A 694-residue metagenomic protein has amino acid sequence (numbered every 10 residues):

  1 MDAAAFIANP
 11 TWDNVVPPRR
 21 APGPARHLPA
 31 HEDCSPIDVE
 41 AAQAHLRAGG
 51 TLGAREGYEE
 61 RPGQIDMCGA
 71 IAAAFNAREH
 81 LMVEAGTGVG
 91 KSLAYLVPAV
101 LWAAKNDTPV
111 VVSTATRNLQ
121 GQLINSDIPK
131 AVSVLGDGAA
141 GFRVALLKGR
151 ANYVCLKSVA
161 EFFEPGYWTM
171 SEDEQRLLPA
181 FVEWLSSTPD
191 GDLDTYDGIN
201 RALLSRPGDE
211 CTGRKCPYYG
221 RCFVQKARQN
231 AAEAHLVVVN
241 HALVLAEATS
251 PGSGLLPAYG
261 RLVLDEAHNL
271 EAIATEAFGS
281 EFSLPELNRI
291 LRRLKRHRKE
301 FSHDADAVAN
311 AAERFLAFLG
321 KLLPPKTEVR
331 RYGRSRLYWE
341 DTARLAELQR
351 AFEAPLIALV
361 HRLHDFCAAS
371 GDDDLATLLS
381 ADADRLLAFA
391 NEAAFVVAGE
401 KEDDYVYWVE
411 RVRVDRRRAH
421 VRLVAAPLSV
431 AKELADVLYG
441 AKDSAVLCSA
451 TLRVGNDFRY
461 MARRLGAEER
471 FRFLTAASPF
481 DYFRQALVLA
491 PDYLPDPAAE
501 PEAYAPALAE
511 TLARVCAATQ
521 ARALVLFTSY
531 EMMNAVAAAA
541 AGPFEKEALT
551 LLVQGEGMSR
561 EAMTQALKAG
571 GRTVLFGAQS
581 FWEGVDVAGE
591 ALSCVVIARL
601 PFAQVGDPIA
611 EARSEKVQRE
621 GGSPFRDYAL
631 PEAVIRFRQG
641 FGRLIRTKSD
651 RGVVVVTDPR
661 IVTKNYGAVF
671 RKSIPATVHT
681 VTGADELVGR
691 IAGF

Functional and structural regions predicted by a protein language model:
A5-A54, D107-H235, R292, R296-K299 (+6 more regions): A substrate-engagement module of RecA-like helicase motors
E32-V83: Conserved pre-motif I regulatory segment
A77-P98: Walker A/P-loop
Y95, L101, N118-G121, N125-P129 (+5 more regions): Signature of the SF2 helicase/ATPase Hel1-core->accessory helical subdomain module
L204-H235, A246-G254, D365-L494, Y504-P506 (+3 more regions): A contiguous, basic/glycine-rich beta-loop/short-helix subdomain that forms a polymer-engagement track
D436, L494-T528: Conserved interdomain hinge at the start of the Helicase C-terminal
P491-A503, G555-I661: Conserved RecA-like P-loop NTPase helicase motor core
T528-Q554: Conserved helicase motor "Helicase C" RecA-like lobe of SF1/SF2 P-loop NTPases
